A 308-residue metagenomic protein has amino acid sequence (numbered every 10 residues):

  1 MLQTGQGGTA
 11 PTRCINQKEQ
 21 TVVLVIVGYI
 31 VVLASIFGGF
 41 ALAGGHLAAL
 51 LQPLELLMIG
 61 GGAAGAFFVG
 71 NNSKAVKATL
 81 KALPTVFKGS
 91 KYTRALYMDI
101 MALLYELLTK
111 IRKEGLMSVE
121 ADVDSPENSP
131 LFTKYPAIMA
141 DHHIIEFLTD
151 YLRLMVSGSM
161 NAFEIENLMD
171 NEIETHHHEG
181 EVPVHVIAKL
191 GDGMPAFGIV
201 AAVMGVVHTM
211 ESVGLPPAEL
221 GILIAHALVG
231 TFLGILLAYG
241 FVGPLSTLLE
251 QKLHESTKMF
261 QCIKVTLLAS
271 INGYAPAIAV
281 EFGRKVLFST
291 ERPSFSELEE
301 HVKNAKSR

Functional and structural regions predicted by a protein language model:
L2-G5, P11-E19, A41-P183, E255-R308: Large intracellular
G5-Q6, I224: Generic low-complexity, intrinsically disordered sequence content enriched in small uncharged/hydrophobic residues
G7, V27-V31: Short helix-onset patch at the extreme N-terminus, typifying the N->h transition of secretory signal peptides
E19-V27: N-terminal membrane topogenic signal
I30, A34-L47, I165-L168, E172-K252: Helix-termination/interfacial motifs at the ends of transmembrane alpha-helices
